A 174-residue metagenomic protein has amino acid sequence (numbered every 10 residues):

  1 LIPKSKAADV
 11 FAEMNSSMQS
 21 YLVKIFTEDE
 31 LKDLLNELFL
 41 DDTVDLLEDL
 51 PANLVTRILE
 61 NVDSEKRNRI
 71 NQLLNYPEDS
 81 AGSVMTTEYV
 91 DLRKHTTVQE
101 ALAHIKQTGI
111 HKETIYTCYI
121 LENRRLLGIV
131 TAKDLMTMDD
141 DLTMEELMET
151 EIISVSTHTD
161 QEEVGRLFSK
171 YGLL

Functional and structural regions predicted by a protein language model:
L1-L174: Hydrophobic packing positions in regular secondary-structure scaffolds
